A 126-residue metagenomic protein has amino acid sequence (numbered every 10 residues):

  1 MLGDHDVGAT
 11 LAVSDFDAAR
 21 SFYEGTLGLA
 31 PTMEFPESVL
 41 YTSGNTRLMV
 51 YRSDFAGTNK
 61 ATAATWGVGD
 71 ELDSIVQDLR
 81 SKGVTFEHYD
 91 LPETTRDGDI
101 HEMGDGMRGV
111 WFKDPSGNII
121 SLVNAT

Functional and structural regions predicted by a protein language model:
M1-A18, R47, A61-A64, V123-T126: N-terminal beta-strand motif that seeds the catalytic metal site of vicinal oxygen chelate
M1-L2, V76-Q77, K82-T126: Vicinal oxygen chelate
D6-S14, V39-T42, F55-V84, R108-N118: Vicinal oxygen chelate
D15-A30: Amphipathic alpha-helical segments
A18, P36-V39: Short glycine/proline-centered loop/turn elements that form peptide/ligand docking sites
G28-E34, F86-H88: Short secondary-structure junctions
